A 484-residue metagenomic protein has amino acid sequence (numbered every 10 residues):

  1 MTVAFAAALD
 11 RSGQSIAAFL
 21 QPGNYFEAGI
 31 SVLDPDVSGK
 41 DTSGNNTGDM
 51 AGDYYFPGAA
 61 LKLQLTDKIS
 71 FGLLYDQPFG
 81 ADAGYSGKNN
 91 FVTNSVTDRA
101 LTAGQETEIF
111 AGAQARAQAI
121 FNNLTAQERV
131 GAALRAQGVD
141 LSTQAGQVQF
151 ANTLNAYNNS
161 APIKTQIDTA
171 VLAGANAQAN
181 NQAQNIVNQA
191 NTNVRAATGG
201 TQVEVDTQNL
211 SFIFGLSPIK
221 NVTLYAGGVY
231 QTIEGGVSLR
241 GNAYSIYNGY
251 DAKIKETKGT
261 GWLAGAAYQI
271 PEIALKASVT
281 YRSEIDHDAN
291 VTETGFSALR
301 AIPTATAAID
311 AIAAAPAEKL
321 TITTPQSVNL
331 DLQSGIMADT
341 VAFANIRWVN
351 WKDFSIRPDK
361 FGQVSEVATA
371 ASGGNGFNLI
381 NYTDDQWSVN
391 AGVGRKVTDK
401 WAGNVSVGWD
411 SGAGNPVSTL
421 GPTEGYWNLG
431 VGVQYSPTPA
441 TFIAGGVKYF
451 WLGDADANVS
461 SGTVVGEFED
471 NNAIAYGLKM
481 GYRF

Functional and structural regions predicted by a protein language model:
M1-A6: Gram-negative bacterial Sec-dependent N-terminal signal peptides
A7-F19: N-terminal basic/disordered segments at the start of proteins
L9, G39-D41, F56, K68-G72 (+3 more regions): Outer-membrane beta-barrel porins/channels
I16-L20, L61, Q269, S334: A general structural signal for short secondary-structure junctions and capping/turn motifs
A17-G39: Transmembrane beta-strand segments of Gram-negative outer membrane beta-barrel proteins
L33-D53: Surface-exposed strand-loop-strand hairpins of Gram-negative outer-membrane beta-barrel proteins
D34, A51-L65, G72-L74: Long, well-ordered hydrophobic secondary-structure segments characteristic of membrane-embedded and membrane-proximal
